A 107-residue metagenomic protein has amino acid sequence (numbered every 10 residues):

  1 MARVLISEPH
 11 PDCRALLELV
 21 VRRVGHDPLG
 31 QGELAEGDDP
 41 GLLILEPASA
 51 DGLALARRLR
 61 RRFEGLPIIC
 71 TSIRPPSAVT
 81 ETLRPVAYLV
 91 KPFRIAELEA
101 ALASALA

Functional and structural regions predicted by a protein language model:
S7-E8, Q31, L43: Conserved sequence signature across two-component system core domains
H10-L29: Two-component/phosphorelay signaling modules centered on CheY-like receiver
V24, E64, T82-R84: Short, structured coil segments at secondary-structure junctions
L29-D39: Short acidic low-complexity segments
D38-F63, I73-P75: Conserved phosphotransfer microenvironments
A54, C70-L89, A100: Alpha4 helix (beta4-alpha4-beta5 surface) of REC/receiver domains from two-component response regulators
F93-A103: C-terminal output helix
